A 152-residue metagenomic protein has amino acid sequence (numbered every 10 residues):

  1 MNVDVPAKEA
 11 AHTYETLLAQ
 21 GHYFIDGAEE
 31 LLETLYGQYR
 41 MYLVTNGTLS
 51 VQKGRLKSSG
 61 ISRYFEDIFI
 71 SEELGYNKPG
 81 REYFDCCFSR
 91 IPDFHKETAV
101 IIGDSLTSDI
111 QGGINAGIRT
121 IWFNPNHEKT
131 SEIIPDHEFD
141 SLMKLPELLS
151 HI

Functional and structural regions predicted by a protein language model:
V5, E29, E33, Y42 (+1 more regions): Asp-based, Mg2+/Mn2+-dependent phosphohydrolase catalytic module
V5-K8, H12-Y42: Short, acidic loop-to-helix structural element flanking the phosphoryl-transfer center in phosphate-processing enzymes
